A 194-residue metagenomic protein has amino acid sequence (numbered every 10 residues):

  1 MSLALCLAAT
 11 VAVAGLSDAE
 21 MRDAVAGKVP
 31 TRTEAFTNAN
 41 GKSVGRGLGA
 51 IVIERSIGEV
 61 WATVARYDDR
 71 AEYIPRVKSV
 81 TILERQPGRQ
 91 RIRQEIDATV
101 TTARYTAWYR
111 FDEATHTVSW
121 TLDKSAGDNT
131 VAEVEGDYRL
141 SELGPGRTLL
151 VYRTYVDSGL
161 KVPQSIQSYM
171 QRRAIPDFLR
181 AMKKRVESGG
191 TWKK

Functional and structural regions predicted by a protein language model:
S2-T10: Bacterial N-terminal signal peptides
V13-R85, D177, A181, K194: Hydrophobic ligand-binding cavity/cleft-lining segments
M21-V25, T99-R147, Y155, G189: Hydrophobic-ligand binding "helix-grip"
G27-R32, Q86-R93, A114-T121: Short, hydrophobic/aromatic-rich segments at coil-to-beta transitions
G45-G49, E59, R76-K78, G88-Q90 (+4 more regions): Envelope-exposed proteins and targeting segments
R46-I51, I57-E59, S125-A126, Q164-Q171: Second-shell loop/turn segments in exported
A65-D112: Mid-length scaffold segments of soluble, non-membrane domains
D128-V131, Y155-D177: A short acidic/glycine-rich loop-to-helix N-cap element
